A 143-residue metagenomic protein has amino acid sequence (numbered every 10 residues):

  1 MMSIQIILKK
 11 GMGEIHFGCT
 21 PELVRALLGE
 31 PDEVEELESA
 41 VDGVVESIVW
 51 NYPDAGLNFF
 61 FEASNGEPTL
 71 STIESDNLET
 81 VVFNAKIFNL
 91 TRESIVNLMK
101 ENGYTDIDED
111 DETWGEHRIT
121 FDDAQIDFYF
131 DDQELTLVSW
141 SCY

Functional and structural regions predicted by a protein language model:
M1-Y143: Short helix/turn-capping signatures at newly exposed starts of structured segments
